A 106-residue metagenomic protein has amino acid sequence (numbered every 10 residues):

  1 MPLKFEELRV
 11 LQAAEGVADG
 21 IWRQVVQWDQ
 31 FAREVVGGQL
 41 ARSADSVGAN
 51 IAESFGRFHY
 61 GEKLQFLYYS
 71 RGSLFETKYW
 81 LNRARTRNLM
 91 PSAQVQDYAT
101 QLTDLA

Functional and structural regions predicted by a protein language model:
M1-A106: Amphipathic alpha-helical assembly/interaction segments
